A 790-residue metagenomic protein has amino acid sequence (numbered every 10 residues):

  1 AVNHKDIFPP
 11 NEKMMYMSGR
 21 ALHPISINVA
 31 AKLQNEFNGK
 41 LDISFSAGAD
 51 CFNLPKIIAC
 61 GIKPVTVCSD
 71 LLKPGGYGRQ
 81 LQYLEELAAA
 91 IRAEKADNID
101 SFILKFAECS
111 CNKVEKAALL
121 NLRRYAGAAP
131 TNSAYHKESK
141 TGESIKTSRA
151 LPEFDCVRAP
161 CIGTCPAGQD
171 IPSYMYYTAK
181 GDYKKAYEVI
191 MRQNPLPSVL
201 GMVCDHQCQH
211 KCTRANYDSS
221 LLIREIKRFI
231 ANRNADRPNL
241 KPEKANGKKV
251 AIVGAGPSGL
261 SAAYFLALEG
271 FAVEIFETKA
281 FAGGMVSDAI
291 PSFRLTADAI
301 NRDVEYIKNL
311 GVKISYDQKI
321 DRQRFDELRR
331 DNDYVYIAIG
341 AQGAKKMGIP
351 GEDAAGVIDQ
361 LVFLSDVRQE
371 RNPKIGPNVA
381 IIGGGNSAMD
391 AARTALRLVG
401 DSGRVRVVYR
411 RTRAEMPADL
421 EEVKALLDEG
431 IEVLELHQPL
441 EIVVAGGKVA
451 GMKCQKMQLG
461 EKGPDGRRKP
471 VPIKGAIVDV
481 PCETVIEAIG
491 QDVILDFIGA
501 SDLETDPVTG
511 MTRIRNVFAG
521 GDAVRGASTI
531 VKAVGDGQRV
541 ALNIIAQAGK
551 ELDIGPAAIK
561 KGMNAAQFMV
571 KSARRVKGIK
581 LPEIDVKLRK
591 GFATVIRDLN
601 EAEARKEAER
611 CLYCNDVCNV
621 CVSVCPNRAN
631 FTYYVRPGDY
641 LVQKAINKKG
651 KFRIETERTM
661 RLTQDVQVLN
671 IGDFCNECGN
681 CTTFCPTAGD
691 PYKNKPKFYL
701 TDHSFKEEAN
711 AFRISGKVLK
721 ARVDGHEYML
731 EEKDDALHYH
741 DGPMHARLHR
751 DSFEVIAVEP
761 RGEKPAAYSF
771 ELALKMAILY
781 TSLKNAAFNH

Functional and structural regions predicted by a protein language model:
A1-G39, P74-E85, R92: Glycine/Thr-rich beta-alpha phosphate-binding loop at enzyme active sites
M14, G78, Q82, R92-K244 (+12 more regions): Ferredoxin-type iron-sulfur electron-transfer modules and their immediate structural context
L41-L54, Q318-K319: Glycine-rich beta-to-alpha transition loops that act as phosphate-gripper elements at the mouths of alpha/beta enzyme
K56-Y83: Glycine-rich phosphate-binding active-site loops on the catalytic face of alpha/beta enzymes
K137-S139, K146-P152, L221-I223, K227-A245 (+8 more regions): Flanking helices and flexible, charged tails adjoining ferredoxin-like Fe-S electron-transfer domains in multi-subunit
Q169-A179, Y187, N216, S220-R224 (+3 more regions): Beta1-alpha1 glycine-rich phosphate/pyrophosphate-binding loop at the start of Rossmann-like nucleotide-binding domains
I252-E274, S315-D326, G343-K345, L361-L420 (+3 more regions): Rossmann-like dinucleotide/flavin-binding elements
Q318-V335, A445-I477: Conserved beta-strand-loop-beta-strand element in the redox core of flavoprotein oxidoreductases
